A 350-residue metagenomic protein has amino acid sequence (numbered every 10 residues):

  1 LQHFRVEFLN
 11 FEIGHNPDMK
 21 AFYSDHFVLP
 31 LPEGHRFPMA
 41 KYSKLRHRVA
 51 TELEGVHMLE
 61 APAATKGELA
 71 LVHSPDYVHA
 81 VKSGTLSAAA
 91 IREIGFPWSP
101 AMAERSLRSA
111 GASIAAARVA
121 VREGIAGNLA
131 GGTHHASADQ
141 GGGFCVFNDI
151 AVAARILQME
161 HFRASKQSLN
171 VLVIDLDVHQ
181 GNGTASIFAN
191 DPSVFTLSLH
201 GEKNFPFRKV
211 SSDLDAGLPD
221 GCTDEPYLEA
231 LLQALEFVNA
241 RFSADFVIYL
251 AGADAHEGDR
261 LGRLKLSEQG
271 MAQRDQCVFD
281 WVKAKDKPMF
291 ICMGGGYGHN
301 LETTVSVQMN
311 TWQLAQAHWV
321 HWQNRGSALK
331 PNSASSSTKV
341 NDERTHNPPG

Functional and structural regions predicted by a protein language model:
Q2-H3, H15, H346: Low-complexity, intrinsically disordered or signal/transmembrane-proximal segments
F4, L9-F11: Short hydrophobic targeting helices and cationic amphipathic motifs that mediate membrane/organellar targeting
E12-G14, S333: Residues marking helix boundaries in flexible regions
D18-A64: N-terminal low-complexity, Ser/Thr- and acidic-residue-enriched intrinsically disordered segments
H26-L31, A63-G67, A89-M102: Glycine-/proline-rich flexible loop or hinge segments
G55-K66, F290-H299: Acidic carboxylate-rich catalytic motifs and surrounding loops in phosphoryl-/glycosyl-chemistry enzymes
A64-L86: Charged, often glycine-rich, active-site loop that binds/positions anionic groups
A88-G350: A general "terminal functional-core" signal
